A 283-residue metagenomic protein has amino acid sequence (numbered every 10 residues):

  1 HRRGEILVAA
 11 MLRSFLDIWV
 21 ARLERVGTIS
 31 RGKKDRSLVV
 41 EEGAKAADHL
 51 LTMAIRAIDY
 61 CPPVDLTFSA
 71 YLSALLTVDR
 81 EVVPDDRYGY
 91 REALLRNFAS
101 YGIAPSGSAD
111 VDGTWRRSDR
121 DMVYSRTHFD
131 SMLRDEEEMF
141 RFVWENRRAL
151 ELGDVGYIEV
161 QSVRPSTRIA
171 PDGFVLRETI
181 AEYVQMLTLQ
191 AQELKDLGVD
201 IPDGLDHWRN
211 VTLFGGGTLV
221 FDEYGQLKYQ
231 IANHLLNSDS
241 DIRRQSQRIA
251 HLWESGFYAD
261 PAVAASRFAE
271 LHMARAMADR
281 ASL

Functional and structural regions predicted by a protein language model:
H1-F214, V220, Q230, Y258-S282: Zinc-dependent metallohydrolase catalytic domains
L235-V263, F268-R275: Terminal end segments
